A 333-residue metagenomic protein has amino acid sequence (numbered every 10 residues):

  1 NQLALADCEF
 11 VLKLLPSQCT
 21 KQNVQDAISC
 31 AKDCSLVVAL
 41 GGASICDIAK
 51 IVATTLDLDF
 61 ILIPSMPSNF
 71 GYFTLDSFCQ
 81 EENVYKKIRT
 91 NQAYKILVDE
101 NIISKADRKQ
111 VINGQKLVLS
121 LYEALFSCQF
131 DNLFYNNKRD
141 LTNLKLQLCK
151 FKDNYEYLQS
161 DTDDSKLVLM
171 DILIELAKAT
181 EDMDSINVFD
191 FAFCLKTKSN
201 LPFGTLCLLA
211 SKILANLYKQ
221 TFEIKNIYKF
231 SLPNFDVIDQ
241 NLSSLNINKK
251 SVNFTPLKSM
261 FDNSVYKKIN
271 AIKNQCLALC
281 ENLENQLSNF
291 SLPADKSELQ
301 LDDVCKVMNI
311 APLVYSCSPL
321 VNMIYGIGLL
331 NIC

Functional and structural regions predicted by a protein language model:
N1-L36, I112-N113: ATP/NTP phosphate-donor binding region
A31-M66: A short, small-residue-rich loop immediately preceding and capping a beta-strand
S44-I51, N69-Y72, I186-D190: Short glycine/serine/threonine-rich phosphate/pyrophosphate-binding segments that cradle anionic phosphate groups
L56-F151: A glycine/threonine-rich phosphate-anchoring loop and its flanking beta-alpha core in nucleotide/phosphate-binding
Q115, L119, S165-T180, S211 (+3 more regions): Short alpha-helical scaffolding segments that buttress acidic/His motifs in well-ordered protein cores
N137-K138, K150-D190, C194-T197: Glycine-rich phosphate/diphosphate-binding loops and the adjacent beta-loop-alpha structural elements that coordinate
F189-Q240: Catalytic phosphate/nucleotide-handling subdomain of diverse soluble enzymes
I224-C333: C-terminal charged capping/lid subdomain of soluble metabolic enzymes
